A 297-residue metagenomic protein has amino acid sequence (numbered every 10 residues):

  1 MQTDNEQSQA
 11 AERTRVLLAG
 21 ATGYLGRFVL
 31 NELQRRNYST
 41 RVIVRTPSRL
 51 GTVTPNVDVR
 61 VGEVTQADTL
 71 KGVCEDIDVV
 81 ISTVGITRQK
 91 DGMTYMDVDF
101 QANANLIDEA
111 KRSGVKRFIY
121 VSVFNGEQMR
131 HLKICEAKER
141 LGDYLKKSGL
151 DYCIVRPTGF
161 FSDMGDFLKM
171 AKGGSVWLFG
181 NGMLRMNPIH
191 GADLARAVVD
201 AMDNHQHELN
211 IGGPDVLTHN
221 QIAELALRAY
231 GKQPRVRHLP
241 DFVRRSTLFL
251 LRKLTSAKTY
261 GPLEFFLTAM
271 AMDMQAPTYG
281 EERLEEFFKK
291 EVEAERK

Functional and structural regions predicted by a protein language model:
S8-Y38: N-terminal Rossmann NAD(P)H-binding glycine-rich loop of SDR-like oxidoreductase domains
L17, S48-N105, E109-R112, N125-E127: NAD(P)H-binding glycine-rich loop region in Rossmannoid oxidoreductase-like domains and their noncatalytic homologs
L25, V80, L194, V198 (+3 more regions): Non-catalytic, hydrophobic alpha-helical segments
I86-K172: Glycine-/Pro-rich loop/turn segments that contact NAD(P) or position catalytic residues in Rossmann-like domains
S162-K169, D200-L209, K232-P234: Glycine/proline-rich active-site loop of Rossmann-fold NAD(P)-dependent oxidoreductases
F179-L184, L209-V216, L227-G231, L239 (+1 more regions): Glycine-rich Rossmann NAD(P)(H)-binding loop
G180-A201, H207: Substrate-positioning beta->alpha
D241-K297: A hydrophobic C-terminal alpha-helical subdomain
